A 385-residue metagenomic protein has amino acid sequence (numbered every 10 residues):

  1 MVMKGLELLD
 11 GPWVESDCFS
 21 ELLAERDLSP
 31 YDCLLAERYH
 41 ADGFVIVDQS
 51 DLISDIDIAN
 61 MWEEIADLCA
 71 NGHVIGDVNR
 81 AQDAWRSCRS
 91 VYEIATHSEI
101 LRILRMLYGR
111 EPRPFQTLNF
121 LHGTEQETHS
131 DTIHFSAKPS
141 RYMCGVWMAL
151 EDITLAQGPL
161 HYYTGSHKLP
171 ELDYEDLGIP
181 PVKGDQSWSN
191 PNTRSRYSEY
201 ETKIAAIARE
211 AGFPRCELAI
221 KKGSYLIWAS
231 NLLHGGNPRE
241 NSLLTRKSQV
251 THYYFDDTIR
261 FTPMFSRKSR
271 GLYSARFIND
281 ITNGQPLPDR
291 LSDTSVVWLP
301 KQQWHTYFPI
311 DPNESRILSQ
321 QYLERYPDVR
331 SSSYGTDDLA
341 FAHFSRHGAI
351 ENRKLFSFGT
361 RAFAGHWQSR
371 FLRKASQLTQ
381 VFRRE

Functional and structural regions predicted by a protein language model:
M1-P139: Non-heme Fe(II)-dependent double-stranded beta-helix
V2-E25, D67, N71, D176-G178 (+2 more regions): Non-heme Fe(II)/2-oxoglutarate
S20, Q157-L233: Double-stranded beta-helix
E99, T132-M143, F213, I220 (+1 more regions): A short beta-loop-beta micro-motif enriched in histidine and acidic residues
N119, S130-T132, M148-D152, T164: Short, structured patches in soluble enzyme cores that scaffold and shape functional sites
H122, Y163-P170, H252-T258: Short edge-strand/loop segments of extracellular domains
K138-L155, A219-K222, I227, H252-D256: Short, conserved beta-strand element in jelly-roll/cupin
Y307-R384: Charge-rich, low-complexity intrinsically disordered regions
